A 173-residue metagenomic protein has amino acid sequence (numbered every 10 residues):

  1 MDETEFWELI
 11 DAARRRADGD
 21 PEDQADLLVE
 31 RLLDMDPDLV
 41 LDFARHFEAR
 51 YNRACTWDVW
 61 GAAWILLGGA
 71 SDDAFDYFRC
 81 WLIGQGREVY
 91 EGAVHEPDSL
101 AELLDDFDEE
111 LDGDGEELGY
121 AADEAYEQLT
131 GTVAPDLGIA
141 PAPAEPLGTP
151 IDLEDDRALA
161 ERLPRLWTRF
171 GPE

Functional and structural regions predicted by a protein language model:
M1-R31: N-terminal, charge-rich interaction modules
T4, D26, L41, R45 (+3 more regions): Non-catalytic, well-ordered alpha-helical scaffold segments
W7, A13, T130-E173: Long, solvent-exposed, polar/charged low-complexity segments
D20, L33-P37, G86: Residues that cap or delimit alpha-helices
E30-A70: A glycine-rich, hydrophobic loop/mini-helix early in the fold
W64-V94, L100: Hydrophobic/aromatic-rich, well-ordered segments within soluble, folded domains that form packed cores
Y90-A125: An exposed acidic His-Trp-rich patch
